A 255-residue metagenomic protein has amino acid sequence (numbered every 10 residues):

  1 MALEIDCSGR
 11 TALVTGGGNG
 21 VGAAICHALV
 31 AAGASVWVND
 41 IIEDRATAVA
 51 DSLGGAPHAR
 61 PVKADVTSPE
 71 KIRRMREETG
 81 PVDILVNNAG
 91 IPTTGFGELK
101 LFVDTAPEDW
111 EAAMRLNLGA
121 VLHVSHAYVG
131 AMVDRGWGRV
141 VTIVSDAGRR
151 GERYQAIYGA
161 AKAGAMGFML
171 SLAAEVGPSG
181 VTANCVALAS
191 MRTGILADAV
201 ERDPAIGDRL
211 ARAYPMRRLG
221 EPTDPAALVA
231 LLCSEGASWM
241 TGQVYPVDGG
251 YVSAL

Functional and structural regions predicted by a protein language model:
M1-I5, F96-L99, R150, A230 (+1 more regions): Short C-terminal tail/terminal secondary-structure segment of NAD(P)H-dependent dehydrogenase/reductase domains
L3-W37: Canonical Rossmann dinucleotide-binding motif of NAD(H)/NADP(H)-dependent dehydrogenases/reductases, specifically
I91, V103-L122, W137, V141 (+2 more regions): Catalytic Tyr-X3-Lys loop
S125, A161, M169: Active-site helix of classical SDR
S125, W137, R218-V247, V252-S253: C-terminal substrate-recognition "lid" of short-chain dehydrogenase/reductases
G130, A174-E175, S238: Alpha-helical segment proximal to the catalytic Tyr-Lys
S145: Residue(s) in the substrate-gating loop at a strand-loop-helix junction that position the organic substrate next
G177, T182, M240-G242: Short, small/polar-rich loop/turn modules that mediate ligand/substrate recognition or access, typified
